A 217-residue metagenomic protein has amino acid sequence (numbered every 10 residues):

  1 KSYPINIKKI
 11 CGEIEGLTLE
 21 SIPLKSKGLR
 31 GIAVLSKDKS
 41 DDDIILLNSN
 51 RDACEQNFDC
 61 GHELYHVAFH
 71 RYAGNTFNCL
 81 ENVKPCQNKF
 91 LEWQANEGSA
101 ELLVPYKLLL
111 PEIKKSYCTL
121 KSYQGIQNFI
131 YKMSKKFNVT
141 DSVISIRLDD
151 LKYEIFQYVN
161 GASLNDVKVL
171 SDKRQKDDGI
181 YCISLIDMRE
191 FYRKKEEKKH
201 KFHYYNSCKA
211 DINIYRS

Functional and structural regions predicted by a protein language model:
K1-S217: Active-site hotspot residues in diverse enzymes, especially metal/ion-binding acidic/histidine motifs
